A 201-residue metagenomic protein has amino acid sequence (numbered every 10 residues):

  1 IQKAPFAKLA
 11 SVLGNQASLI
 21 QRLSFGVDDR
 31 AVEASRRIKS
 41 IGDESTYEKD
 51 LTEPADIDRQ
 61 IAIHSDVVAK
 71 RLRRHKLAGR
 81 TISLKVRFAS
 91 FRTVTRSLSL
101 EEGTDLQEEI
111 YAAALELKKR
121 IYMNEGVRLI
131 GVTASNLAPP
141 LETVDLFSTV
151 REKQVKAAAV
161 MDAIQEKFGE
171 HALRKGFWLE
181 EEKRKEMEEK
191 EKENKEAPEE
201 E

Functional and structural regions predicted by a protein language model:
Q2-G126: DNA-contacting surface of Y-family translesion DNA polymerases
E102-E201: Acidic, metal-coordinating catalytic segment for phosphate/diphosphate chemistry, firing primarily on the Nudix
